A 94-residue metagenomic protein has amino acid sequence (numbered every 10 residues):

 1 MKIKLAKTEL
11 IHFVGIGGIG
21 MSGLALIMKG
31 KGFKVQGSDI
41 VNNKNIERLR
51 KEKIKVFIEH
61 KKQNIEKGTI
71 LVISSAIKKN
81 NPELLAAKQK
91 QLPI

Functional and structural regions predicted by a protein language model:
M1-P93: N-terminal leader/targeting and accessory segments in enzymes
